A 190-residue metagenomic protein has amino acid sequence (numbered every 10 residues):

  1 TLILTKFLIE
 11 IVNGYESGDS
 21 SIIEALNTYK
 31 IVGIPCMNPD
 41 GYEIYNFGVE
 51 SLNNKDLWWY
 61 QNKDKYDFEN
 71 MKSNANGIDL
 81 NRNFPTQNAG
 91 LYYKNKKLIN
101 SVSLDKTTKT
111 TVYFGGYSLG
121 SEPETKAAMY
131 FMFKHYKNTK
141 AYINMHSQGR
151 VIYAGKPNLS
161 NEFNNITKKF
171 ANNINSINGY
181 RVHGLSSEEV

Functional and structural regions predicted by a protein language model:
L2-G155: Active-site/substrate-binding loop(s) of hydrolase catalytic cores
V151-V190: Catalytic cores of processing enzymes, dominated by hydrolases/peptidases, characterized by acidic/His-rich
